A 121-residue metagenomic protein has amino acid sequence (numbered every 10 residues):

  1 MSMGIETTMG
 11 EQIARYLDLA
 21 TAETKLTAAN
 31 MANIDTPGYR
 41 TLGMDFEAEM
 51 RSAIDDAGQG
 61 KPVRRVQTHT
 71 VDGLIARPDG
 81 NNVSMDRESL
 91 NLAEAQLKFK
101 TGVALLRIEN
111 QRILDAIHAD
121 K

Functional and structural regions predicted by a protein language model:
M1-K121: Amphipathic alpha-helical polymerization modules
